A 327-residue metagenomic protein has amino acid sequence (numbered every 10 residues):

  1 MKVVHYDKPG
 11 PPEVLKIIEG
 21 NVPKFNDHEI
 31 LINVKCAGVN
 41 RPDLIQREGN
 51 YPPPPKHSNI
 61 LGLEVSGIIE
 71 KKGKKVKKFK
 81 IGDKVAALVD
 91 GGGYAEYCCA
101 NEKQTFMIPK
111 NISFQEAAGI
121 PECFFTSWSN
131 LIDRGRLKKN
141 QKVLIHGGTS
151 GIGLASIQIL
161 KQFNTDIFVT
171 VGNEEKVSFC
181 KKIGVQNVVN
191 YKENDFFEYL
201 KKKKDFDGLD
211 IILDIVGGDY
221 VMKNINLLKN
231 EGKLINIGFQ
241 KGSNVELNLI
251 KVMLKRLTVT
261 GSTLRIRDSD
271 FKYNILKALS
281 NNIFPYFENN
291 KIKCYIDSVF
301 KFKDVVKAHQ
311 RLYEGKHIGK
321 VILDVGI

Functional and structural regions predicted by a protein language model:
N21-G38, N50-G92: Glycine-rich beta-strand-centered segment in the early N-terminal region that forms part of a ligand/cofactor-binding
V89-E102: A structural motif shared across PLP-dependent enzymes of the aminotransferase-like
K110-S113, R136-K142, F206-D207: Short helix-loop-beta connector
A118-I120, F124-E193: Mid-domain Rossmann-like dinucleotide-binding core that forms the NAD(H)/NADP(H) cofactor-binding site
V171, D219-K291, D324-I327: Glycine-rich phosphate-binding loop and adjacent beta-alpha segment of Rossmann(oid) nucleotide-cofactor-binding
F196-F206: Short amphipathic alpha-helix with an adjacent loop that forms part of the alpha/beta core around
N289-S298, V306-I327: C-terminal capping/lid region of NAD(P)-dependent oxidoreductase domains
